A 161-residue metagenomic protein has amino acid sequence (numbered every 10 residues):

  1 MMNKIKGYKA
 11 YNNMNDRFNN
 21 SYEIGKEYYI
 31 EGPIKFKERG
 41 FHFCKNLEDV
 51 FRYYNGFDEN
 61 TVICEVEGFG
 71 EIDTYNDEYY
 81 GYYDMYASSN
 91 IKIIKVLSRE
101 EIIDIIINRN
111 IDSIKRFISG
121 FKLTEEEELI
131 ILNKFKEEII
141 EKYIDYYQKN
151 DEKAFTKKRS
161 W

Functional and structural regions predicted by a protein language model:
M1-W161: Short, glycine-biased loop/turn motifs at secondary-structure junctions and in low-complexity Ser/Thr/Pro-rich termini
